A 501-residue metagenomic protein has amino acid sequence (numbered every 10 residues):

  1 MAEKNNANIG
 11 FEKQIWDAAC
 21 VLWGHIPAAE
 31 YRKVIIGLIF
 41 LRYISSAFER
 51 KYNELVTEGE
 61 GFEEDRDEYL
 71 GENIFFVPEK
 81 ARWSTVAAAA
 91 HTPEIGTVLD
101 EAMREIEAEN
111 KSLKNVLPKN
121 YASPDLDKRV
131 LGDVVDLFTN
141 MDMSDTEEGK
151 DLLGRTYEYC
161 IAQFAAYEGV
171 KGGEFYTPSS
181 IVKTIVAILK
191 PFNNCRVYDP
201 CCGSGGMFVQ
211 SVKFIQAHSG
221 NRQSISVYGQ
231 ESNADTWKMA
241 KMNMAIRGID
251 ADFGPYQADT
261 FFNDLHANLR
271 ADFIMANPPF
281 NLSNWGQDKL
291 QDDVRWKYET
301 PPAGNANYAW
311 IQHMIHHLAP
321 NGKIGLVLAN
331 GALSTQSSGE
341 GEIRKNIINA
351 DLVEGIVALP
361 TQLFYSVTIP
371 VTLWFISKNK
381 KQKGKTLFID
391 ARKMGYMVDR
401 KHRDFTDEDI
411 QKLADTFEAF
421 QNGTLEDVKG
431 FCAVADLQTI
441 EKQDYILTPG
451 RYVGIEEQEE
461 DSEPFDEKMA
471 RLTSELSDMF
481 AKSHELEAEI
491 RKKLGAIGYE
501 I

Functional and structural regions predicted by a protein language model:
M1-N193, D252-T260, L265, A358-T361 (+3 more regions): Non-catalytic, mostly N-terminal accessory regions of nucleic-acid modification and defense proteins
Q14, V21, Y31, I35-Y43 (+3 more regions): Conserved Class I SAM-dependent methyltransferase catalytic core
H25, W285-N305, G331-E340, P360-Y365 (+2 more regions): Short, contiguous acidic/charged loop-to-helix segments that flank catalytic cores in large enzymes
P124, T146, C201, G229-N233 (+8 more regions): Hydrophobic alpha-helical scaffolding
K171-A276, N281-K297, L328-G331, G339-V353 (+1 more regions): Conserved S-adenosyl-L-methionine
Q216, A245, I249, P279 (+12 more regions): Hydrophobic alpha-helix feature that most strongly marks membrane-spanning transmembrane helices and their immediate
R270-A271, N305-N307, N321-K323, V327-A329 (+7 more regions): Active-site lining segments that contact anionic ligands and/or coordinate catalytic metals
L352-V353, L363-S366, P370-D415: C-terminal, active-site-flanking charged/polar segments
